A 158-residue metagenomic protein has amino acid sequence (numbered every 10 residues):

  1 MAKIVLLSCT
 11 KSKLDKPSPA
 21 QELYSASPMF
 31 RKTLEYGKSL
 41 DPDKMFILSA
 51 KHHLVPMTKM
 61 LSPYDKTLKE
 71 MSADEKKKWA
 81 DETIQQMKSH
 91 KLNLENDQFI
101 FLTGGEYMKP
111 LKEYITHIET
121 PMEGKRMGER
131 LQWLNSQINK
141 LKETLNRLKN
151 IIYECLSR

Functional and structural regions predicted by a protein language model:
M1-R158: Peripheral peptide segments
